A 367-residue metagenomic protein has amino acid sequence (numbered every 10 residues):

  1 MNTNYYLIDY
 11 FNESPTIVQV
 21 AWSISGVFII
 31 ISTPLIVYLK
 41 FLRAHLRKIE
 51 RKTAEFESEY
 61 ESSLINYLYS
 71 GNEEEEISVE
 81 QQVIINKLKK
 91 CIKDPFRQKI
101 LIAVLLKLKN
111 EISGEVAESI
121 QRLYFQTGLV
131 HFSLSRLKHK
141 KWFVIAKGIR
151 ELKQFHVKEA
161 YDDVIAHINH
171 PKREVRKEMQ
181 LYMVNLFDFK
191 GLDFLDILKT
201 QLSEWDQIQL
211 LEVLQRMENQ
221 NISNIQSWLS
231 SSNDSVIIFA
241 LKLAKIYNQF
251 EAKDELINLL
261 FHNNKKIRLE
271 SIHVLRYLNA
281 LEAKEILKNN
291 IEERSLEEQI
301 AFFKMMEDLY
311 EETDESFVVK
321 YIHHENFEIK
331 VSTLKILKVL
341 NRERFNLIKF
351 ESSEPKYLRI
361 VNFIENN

Functional and structural regions predicted by a protein language model:
M1-T53: N-terminal signal-anchor transmembrane alpha helix of single-pass membrane proteins, serving as the membrane-anchoring
Y38-S133: N-terminal topogenic membrane-targeting module
L88-K89, K99-I102, A117, Y124-L137 (+7 more regions): Amphipathic alpha-helical scaffolding segments comprising HEAT/armadillo-like alpha-solenoid repeats
K107, G114-Y124, A146-H156, K177-D188 (+10 more regions): Structural detector for internal amphipathic alpha-helices that build alpha-solenoid repeat scaffolds
K140-K141, K147, Y161: Acidic, serine/threonine- and proline-rich intrinsically disordered low-complexity regions
K140-K141, P171-V175, L202-D206, S232-D234 (+4 more regions): Short inter-helical turns and helix N-cap capping residues of alpha-solenoid HEAT/ARM repeat scaffolds
D162-Y182, T200-Q201: Helix-rich alpha-solenoid scaffolding regions
I348-N367: Terminal, low-structured helical/coil segments at or just beyond the last alpha-helical repeat
